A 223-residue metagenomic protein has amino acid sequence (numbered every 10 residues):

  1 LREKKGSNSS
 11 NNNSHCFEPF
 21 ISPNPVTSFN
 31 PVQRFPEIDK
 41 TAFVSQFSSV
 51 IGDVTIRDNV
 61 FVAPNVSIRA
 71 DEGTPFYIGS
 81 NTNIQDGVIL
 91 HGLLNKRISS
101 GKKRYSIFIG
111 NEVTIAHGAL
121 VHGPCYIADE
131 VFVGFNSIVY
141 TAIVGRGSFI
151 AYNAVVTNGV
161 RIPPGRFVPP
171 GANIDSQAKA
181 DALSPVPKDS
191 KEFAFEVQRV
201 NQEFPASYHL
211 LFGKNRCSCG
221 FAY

Functional and structural regions predicted by a protein language model:
R2-E37, D71-S80, Q85-I107, N111 (+2 more regions): Glycine-rich hexapeptide-repeat left-handed beta-helix
P23-T27, A42-V44, N65-S67: Short gly/ser/thr-rich secondary-structure transition/capping motifs
V44-S48, I115: Extracellular beta-strand-rich, repetitive "passenger/adhesive" scaffolds that bind or process carbohydrates
V50, P64-I68, T74: N-terminal beta-strand/beta-hairpin edge segment
I51-R57: N-terminal glycine-rich anion-binding loops that anchor highly charged ligand groups
V54, V66, V88: Conserved GNAT-family N-acetyltransferase fold
